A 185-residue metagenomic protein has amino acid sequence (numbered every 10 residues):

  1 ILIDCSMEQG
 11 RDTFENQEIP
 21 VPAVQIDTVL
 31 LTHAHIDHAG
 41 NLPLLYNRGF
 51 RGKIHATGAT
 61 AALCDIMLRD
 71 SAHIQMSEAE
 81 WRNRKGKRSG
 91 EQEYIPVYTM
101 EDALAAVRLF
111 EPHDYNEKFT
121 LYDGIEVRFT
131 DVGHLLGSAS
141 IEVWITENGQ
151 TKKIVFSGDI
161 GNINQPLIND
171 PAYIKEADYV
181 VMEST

Functional and structural regions predicted by a protein language model:
I1-G52, A56-A105, I160-D170: Pre-active-site segment of Zn-dependent metallo-hydrolases
I1-V24, A105-N169: Core dinuclear metal-dependent hydrolase active-site scaffold
K53, K153, D178: Residues at the starts of beta-strands that form the adenosine-phosphate
A59-T60, V132, T185: An acidic- and aromatic-residue-enriched active-site/binding cleft used to recognize and process polar
V143, A177-T185: Gly-rich Lys/Arg/Thr-decorated short loops/hinges at beta-loop-alpha junctions or inter-strand turns that position
